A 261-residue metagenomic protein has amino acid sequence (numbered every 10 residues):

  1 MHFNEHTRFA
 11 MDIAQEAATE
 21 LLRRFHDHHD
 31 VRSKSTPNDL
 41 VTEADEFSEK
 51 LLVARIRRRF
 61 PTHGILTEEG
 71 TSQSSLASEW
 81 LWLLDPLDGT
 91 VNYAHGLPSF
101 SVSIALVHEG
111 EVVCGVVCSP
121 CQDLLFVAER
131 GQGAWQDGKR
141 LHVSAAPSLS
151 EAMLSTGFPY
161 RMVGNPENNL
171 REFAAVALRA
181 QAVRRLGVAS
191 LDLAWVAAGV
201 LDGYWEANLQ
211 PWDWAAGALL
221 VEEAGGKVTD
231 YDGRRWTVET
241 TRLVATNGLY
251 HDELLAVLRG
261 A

Functional and structural regions predicted by a protein language model:
M1-L87, L249, A256: N-terminal subdomain of lithium-sensitive/metallo-dependent phosphomonoesterases centered on the IMPase/IPPase/PAP
L21-R24, D45, I56, T90 (+6 more regions): Residue-level signal for inorganic ion chemistry
D27, F100, A128-Q132, E222 (+1 more regions): A short, compositionally biased
R32, R57, S72-S75, V117 (+3 more regions): Short secondary-structure boundary/capping segments
E46, K50, E69, P86-G89 (+6 more regions): Generic detector of well-ordered alpha-helical packing
L76-W135: DPxDG-like acidic metal-binding loop motif
H142-A261: An extended, acidic
